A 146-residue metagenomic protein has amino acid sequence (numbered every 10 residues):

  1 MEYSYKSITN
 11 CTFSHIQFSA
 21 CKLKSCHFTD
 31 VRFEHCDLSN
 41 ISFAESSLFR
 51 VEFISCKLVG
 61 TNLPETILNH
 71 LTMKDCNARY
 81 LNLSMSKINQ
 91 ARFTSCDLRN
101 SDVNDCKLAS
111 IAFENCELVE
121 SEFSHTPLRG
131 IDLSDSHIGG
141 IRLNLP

Functional and structural regions predicted by a protein language model:
M1-P146: Tandem repeat scaffolds
